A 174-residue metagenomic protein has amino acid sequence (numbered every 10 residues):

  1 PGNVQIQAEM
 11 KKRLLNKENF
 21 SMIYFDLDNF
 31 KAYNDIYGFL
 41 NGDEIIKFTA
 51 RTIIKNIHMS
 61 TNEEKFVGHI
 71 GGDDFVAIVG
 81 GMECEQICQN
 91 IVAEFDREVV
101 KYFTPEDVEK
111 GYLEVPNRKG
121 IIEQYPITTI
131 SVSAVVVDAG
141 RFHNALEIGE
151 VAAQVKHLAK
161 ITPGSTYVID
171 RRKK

Functional and structural regions predicted by a protein language model:
P1-S21, K31-K55, G68-G72, V76 (+3 more regions): Conserved long alpha-helical elements within nucleotide-processing catalytic cores of c-di-GMP signaling and class III
S21-D28, V67, S131-A134: Active-site-flanking beta-strand signature of metal-NTP-handling nucleotidyl enzymes and homologous cyclase-like
L27-D28, M82, A139: PAS/PAC or PAS-like capping segment
M59, E64-H69: A short pre-motif secondary-structure segment
H69, F103-Q154, T166-R172: A short glycine-enriched loop-to-beta-strand structural element that forms part of the catalytic core of nucleotide
F95-V99: A common structural junction motif
